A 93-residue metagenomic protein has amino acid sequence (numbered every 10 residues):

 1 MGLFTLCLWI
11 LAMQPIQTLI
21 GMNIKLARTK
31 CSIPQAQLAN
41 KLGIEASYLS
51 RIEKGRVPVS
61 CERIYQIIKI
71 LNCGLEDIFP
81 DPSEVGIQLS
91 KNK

Functional and structural regions predicted by a protein language model:
M1-A12, D77-K93: Short, charged recognition helix plus adjacent turn of helix-turn-helix-like nucleic-acid-binding domains
F4-K30: A short, Lys/Arg-rich alpha-helix, primarily the initiator
L19, K30, K41, R56-V59 (+1 more regions): Helix-turn-helix/winged-helix DNA-binding modules
M22-K41, Q66, K91-K93: Short basic helix-loop element that most often maps to the first helix and adjoining turn of HTH DNA-binding modules
I24, L38-A39, L49-I52, I78: Conserved hydrophobic/aromatic packing and binding residues within compact polymer-binding modules
G43-V57: Recognition helix of helix-turn-helix/homeodomain-like DNA-binding domains that insert into the DNA major groove
E62-D77: DNA major-groove recognition helix of helix-turn-helix/homeodomain DNA-binding modules
